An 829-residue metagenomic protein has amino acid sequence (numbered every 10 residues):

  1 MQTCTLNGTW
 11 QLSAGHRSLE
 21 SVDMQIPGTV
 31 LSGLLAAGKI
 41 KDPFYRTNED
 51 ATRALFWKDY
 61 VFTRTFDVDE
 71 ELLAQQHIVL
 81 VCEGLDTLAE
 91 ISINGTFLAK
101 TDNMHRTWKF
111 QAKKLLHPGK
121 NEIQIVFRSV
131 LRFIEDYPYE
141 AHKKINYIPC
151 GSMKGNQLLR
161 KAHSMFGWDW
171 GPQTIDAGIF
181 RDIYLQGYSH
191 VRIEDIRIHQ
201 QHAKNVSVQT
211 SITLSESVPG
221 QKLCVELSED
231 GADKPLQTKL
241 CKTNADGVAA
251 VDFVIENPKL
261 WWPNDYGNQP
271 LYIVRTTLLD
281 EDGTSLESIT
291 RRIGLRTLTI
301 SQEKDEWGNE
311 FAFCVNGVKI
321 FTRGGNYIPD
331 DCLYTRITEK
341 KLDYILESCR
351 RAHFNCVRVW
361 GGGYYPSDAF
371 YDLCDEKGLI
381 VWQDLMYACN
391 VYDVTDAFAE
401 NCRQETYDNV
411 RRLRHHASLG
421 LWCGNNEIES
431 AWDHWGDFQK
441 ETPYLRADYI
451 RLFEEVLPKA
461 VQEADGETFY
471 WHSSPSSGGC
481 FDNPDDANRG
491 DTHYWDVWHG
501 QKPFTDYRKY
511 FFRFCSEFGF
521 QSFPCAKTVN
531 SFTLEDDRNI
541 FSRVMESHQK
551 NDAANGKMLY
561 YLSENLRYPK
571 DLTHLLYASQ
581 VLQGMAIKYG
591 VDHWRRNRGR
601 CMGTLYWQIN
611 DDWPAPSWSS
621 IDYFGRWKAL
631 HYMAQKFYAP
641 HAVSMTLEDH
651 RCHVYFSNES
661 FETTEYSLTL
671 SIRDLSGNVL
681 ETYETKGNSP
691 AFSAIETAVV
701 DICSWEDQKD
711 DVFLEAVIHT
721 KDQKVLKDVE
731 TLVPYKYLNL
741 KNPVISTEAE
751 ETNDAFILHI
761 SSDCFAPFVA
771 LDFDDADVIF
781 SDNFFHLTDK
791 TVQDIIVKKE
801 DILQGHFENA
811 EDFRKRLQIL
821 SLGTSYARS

Functional and structural regions predicted by a protein language model:
T3-R17, T29-G38, T52, W57-R192 (+6 more regions): Accessory beta-strand-rich segments of carbohydrate-active enzymes
A14-G15, S164, I175-G178, W422 (+2 more regions): Substrate-binding clefts and catalytic carboxylate motifs of secreted carbohydrate-active enzymes
K41-V68, L73-V81, D86-I93, A99-D102 (+5 more regions): Active-site-adjacent substrate/metal-binding segments within catalytic domains of carbohydrate-active enzymes
I91-I93, V206-K242, C652-N688, A694-A698 (+3 more regions): Beta-strand-rich binding/interaction modules
L116-E122, S211-K304: Extended acidic/polar, glycine-enriched regions that form or flank non-catalytic beta-rich accessory modules
L240-K259, L675-Q708, D777-Q804: Intrinsically disordered, low-complexity Pro/Gly/Ser/Thr-rich segments with frequent PxxP/GP/PP motifs and embedded
D280, E287-I289, D701-K741, E800-S829: Terminal connector regions
D393-G479: Active-site neighborhood of glycoside hydrolase catalytic domains
